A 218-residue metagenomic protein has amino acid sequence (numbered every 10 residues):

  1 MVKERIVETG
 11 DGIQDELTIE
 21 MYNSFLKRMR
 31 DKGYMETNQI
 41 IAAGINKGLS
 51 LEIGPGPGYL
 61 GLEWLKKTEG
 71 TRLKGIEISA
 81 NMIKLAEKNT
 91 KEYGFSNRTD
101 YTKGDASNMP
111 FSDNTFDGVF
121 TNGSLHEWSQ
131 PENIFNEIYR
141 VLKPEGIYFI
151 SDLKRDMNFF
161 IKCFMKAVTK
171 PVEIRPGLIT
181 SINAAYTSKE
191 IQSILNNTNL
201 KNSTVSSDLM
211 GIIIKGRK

Functional and structural regions predicted by a protein language model:
M1-I45: Conserved class I S-adenosyl-L-methionine
I6, S151-I214: C-terminal alpha-helical "lid/dimerization" subdomain adjacent to the S-adenosyl-L-methionine
L51, P57-N108: Class I SAM-dependent methyltransferase SAM/SAH-binding core
F95-S96, S112, K201: Conserved H-loop
S107-G118: A short acidic, Gly/Pro-enriched loop at the edge of an enzyme's catalytic core that lines a small-molecule cofactor
G118-Q130: A short SAM/SAH-binding and catalytic strip from SAM-dependent methyltransferases
E132-P144: A short glycine-rich, Lys/Arg-flanked "PGG" loop and its adjoining helix->strand segment in the class I
